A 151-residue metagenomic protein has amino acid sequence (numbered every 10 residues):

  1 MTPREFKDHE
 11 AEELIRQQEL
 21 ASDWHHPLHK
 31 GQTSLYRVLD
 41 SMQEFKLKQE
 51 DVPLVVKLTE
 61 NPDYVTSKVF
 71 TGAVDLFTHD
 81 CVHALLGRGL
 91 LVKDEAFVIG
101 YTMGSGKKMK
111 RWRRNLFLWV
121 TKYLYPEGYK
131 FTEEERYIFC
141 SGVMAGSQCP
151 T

Functional and structural regions predicted by a protein language model:
T2-K7, Q17-T151: Core of folded catalytic or high-affinity ligand/protein-binding domains in predominantly eukaryotic proteins
E10-E13: Acidic, metal/ion-handling microdomains and their immediate structural contexts
